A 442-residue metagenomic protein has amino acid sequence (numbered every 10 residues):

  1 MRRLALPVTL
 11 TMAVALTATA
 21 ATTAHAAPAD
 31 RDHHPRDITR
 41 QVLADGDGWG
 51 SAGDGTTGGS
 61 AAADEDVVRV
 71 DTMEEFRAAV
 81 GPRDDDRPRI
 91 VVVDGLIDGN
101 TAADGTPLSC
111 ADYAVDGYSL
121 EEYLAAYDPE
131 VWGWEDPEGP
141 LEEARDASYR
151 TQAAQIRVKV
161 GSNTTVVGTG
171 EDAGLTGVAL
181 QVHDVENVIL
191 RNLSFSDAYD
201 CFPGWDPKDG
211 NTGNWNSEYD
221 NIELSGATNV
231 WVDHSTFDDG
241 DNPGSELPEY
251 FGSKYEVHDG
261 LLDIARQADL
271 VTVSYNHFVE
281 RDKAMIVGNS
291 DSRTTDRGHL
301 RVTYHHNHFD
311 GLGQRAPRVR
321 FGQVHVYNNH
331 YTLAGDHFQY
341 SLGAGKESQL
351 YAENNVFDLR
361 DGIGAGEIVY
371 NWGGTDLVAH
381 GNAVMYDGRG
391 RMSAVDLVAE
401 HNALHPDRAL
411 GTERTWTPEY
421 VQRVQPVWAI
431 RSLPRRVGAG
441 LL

Functional and structural regions predicted by a protein language model:
M1-A27: Secretory targeting and sorting signals
A26-R36: Low-complexity, acidic Ser/Thr/Pro-rich repeat tracts that form intrinsically disordered stalk/linker regions of very
H34-G59, S109, A114-S119: Long, low-complexity, mixed-charge
D45-V92: Acidic Gly/Asp/Thr-rich repetitive segments characteristic of extracellular carbohydrate-active and adhesion proteins
E74, L96-G99, E171-D172, G362: Acidic glycine-/aspartate-rich tracts in secreted/extracellular proteins
A78-D86, T101-T165, A173-R191, D197-D206 (+1 more regions): Extracellular beta-strand-rich solenoid/capping regions of secreted or surface-exposed proteins that bind or remodel
S162-D172, E186-Y199, D220, G226-P243 (+6 more regions): Right-handed parallel beta-helix
R318-L442: Extracellular beta-rich repeat passengers
